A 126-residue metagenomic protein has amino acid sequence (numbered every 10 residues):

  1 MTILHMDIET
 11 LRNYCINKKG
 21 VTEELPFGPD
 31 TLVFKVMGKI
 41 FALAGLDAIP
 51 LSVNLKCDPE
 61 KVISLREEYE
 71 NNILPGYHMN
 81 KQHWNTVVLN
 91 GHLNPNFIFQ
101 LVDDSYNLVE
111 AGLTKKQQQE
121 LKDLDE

Functional and structural regions predicted by a protein language model:
M1-E126: Charge-dense, helix-prone N-terminal extensions
